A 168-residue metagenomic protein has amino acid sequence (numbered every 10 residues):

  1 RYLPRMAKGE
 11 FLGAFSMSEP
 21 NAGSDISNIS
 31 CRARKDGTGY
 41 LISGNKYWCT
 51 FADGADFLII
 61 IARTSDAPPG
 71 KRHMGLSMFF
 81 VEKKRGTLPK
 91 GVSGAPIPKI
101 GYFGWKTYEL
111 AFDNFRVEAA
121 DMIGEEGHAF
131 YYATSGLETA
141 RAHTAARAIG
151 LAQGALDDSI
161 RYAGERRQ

Functional and structural regions predicted by a protein language model:
R1, G23-I26, G39: N-terminal glycine-rich flavin-associated loop
R1-P4, K8-G9, T50-F57: Internal helix-loop-helix
G9-M17: A short, Trp-centered hydrophobic/proline-enriched beta-strand micro-motif
N21-S24, W48-F51, P69-G70, P98-K106: Short Gly/Pro-enriched turn/cap motifs at secondary-structure boundaries
C31-R34: A structural signal for short hydrophobic beta-strand segments in well-ordered beta-sheet cores
D36-T38, R63-A67, K83-G86, D113-D121: Short loop segments at secondary-structure junctions
S43-V92: A short core secondary-structure module
V92-Q168: Glycine-rich beta->alpha junctions and the first turn(s) of the following alpha-helix
